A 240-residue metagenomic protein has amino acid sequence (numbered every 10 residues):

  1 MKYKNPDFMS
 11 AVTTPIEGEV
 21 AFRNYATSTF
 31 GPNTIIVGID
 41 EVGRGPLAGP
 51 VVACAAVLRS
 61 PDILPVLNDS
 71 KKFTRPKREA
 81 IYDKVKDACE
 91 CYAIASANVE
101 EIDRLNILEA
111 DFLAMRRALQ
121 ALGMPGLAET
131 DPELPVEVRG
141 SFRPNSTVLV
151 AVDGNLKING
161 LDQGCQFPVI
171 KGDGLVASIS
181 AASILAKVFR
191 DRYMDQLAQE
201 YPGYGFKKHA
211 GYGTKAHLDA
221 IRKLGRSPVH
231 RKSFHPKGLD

Functional and structural regions predicted by a protein language model:
M1-D240: RNase H-like, Mg2+-dependent phosphodiesterase core, and more generally RNA phosphate-backbone-engaging helix-loop
